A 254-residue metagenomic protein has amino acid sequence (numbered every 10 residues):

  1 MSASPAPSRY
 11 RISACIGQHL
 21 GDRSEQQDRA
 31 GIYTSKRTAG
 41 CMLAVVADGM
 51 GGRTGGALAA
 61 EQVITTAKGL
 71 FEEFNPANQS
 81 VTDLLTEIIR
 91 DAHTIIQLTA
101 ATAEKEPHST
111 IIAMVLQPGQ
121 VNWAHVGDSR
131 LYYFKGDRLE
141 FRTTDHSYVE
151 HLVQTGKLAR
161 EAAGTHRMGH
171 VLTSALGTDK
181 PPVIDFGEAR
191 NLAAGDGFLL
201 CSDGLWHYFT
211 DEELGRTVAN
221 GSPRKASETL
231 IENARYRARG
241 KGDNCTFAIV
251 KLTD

Functional and structural regions predicted by a protein language model:
M1-D254: PP2C/PPM-type serine/threonine phosphatase catalytic domain
